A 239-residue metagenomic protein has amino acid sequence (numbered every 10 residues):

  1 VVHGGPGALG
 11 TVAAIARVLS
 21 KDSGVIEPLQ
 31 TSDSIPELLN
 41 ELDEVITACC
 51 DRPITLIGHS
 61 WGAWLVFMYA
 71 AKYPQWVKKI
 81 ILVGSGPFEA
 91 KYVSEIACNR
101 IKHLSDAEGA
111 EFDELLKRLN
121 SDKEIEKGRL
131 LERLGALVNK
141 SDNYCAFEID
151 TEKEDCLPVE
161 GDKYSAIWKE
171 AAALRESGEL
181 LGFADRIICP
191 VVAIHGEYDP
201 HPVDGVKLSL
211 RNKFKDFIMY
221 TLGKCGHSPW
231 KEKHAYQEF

Functional and structural regions predicted by a protein language model:
V1-I35: Conserved HGGG/HGGXW glycine-rich cap/lid loop of the alpha/beta-hydrolase fold
I26-W61, K72: Active-site loop/oxyanion-hole signature of alpha/beta-hydrolase fold enzymes
R52-A97: Conserved hydrolase catalytic core segment
I80-S121: Flexible "cap/lid" loop of the alpha/beta hydrolase fold
D113-G182, C189: Alpha/beta-hydrolase
I187, A193-H195: Short beta-strand/loop motif that positions the catalytic acidic residue of the alpha/beta-hydrolase fold
P200-V206: Conserved alpha/beta-hydrolase "acid-adjacent" motif
L222-Q237: Catalytic histidine-centered segment of alpha/beta-hydrolase-like enzymes
